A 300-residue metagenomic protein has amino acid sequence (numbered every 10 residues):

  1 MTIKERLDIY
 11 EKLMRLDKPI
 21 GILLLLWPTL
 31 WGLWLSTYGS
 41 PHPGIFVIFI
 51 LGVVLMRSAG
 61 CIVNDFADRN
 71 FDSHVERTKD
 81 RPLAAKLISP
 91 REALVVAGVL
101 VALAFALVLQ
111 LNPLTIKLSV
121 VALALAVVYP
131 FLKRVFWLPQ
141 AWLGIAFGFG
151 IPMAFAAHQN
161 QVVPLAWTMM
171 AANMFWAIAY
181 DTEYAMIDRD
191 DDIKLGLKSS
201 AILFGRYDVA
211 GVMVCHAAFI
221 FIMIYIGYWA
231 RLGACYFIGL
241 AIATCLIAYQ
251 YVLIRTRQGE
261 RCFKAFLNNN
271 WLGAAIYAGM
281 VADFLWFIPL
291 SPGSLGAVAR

Functional and structural regions predicted by a protein language model:
M1-D8, C61-I88, T182-G205, Y251-R261: Cytosolic, membrane-interface loops and tails of multi-pass inner-membrane proteins
I3, L7, L23, V47 (+6 more regions): Alpha-helical membrane-protein architecture signal
D8-K12, R81-P164, T168, Y225 (+3 more regions): Intramembrane alpha-helical segments
R15-W34, G144, G148, Y277-A278: The first (N-terminal) embedded transmembrane alpha-helix
L26, I48-L51, R69-S119, K194-A234 (+1 more regions): Multi-pass membrane catalytic core of lipid/isoprenoid biosynthesis enzymes
L26-L30, W34-A67, R77, V101-L109 (+3 more regions): Membrane-embedded alpha-helical segments that form the functional core of polytopic membrane enzymes, especially those
A59, L103, L125, A172 (+3 more regions): Membrane-embedded alpha-helical transmembrane segments of multi-pass integral membrane proteins
Y225-L295, R300: Extended hydrophobic alpha-helices typical of membrane-associated regions
